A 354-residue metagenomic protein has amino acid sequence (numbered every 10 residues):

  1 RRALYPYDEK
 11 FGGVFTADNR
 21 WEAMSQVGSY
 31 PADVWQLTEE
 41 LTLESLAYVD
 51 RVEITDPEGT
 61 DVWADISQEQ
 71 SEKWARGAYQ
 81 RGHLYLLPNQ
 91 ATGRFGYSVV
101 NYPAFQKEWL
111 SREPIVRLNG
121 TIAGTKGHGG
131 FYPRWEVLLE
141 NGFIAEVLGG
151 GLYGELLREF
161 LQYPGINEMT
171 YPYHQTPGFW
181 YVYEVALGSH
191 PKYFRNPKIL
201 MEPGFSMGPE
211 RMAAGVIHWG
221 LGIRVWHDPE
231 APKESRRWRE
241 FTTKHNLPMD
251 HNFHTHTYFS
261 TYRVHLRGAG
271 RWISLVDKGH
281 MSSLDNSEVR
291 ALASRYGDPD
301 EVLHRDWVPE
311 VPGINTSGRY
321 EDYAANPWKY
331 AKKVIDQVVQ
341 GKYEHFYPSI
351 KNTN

Functional and structural regions predicted by a protein language model:
R1-R117, T121-G129, E140, L266 (+1 more regions): Active-site bordering "gate/hinge" segments that shape substrate access to catalytic or cofactor-binding pockets
G13, G120-T121, E136, Y183-V185 (+1 more regions): Structural motif
Y30-V34, V99-Y102, I115, L161-N167 (+2 more regions): A short linear-motif detector with a strong N-terminal bias
A47, I115, H128-F131, G178 (+2 more regions): Short solvent-exposed loop/turn micro-motifs enriched in small/polar/acidic residues
E69, G77-Y79, G151-L152, E159-Q162 (+4 more regions): Surface-exposed beta-strand edges and their flanking turn/coil or helix-capping segments
G130, E146-L221, V225-P229, P299 (+2 more regions): Dual-mode signal for accessory low-complexity, basic/Gly-rich regions
P133-L148: Active-site and channel-lining beta-strand-loop segments that bind or position nucleotide-derived/phosphorylated
Y153, A213-P299: A hydrophobic, small-residue-rich beta->alpha segment in the mid-to-C-terminal subdomain of diverse proteins
